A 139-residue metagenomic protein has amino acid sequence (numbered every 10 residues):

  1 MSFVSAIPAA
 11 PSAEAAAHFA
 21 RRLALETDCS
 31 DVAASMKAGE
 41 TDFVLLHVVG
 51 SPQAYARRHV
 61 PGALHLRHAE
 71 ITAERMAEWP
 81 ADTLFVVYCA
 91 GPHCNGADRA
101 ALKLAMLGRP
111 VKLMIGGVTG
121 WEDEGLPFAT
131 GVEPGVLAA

Functional and structural regions predicted by a protein language model:
M1-A54, T130-A139: Flexible, polar/low-complexity N-terminal or interdomain linker segments that lie immediately upstream of folded
T27-C29, R67, I115: Short loop/edge segments at beta-strand edges and connector loops that shape dinucleotide/nucleotide cofactor-binding
V32, A63, L104: Terminal peptide-recognition signature
L45, A63-H65, V111-L113: Conserved beta-strand scaffold positions in the cores of enzyme catalytic domains, especially in NTP/NDP-utilizing
A54-P61, W121: Short loop/helix-cap segments at secondary-structure boundaries that form the rim of catalytic
G62-L64, D82, F128-V132: Short, hinge-like loop/turn segments at secondary-structure boundaries
L66-E74: Glycine-rich, highly charged phosphate/nucleotide-binding loops
E74-E122: Catalytic cysteine-centered active loop of the rhodanese-like fold, especially the PTP/DSP P-loop
